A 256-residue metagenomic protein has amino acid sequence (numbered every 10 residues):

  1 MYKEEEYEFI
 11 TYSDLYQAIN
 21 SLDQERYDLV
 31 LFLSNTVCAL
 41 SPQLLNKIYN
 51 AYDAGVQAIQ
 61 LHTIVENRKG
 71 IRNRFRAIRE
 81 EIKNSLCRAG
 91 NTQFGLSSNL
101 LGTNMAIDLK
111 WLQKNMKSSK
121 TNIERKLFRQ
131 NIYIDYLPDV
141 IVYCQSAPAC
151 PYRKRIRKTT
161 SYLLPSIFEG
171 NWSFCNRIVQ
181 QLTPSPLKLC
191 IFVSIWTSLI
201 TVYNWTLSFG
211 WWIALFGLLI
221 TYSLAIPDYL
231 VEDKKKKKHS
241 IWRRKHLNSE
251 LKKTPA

Functional and structural regions predicted by a protein language model:
M1-E6: Short, acidic, metal-binding catalytic loop of nucleotide-sugar glycosyltransferases
T11, Q17-A18, E25-Y27, K47-M116: Long helical/loop segments within the catalytic core of UDP-sugar-dependent glycosyltransferases, especially the large
Y12-S13, L33-T36, D108, K117 (+1 more regions): Structural motif
R26-C38: Short beta-strand-to-loop acidic/aromatic patch adjacent to the donor-nucleotide binding site
T36, F75, A149-T159, R244-P255: Intracellular alpha-helical coupling/juxtamembrane segments of multi-pass membrane proteins
S41-L44: Acidic donor-diphosphate engagement hotspot in glycosyltransferases and nucleotidyltransferases that stabilizes
Y52, V56-S85, T121-I178: Catalytic donor/gating beta->alpha subdomain of glycosyltransferases that bind UDP-sugars
Q180-A256: Membrane-embedded multi-pass helical conduit in multi-pass membrane proteins, especially envelope-biosynthetic
